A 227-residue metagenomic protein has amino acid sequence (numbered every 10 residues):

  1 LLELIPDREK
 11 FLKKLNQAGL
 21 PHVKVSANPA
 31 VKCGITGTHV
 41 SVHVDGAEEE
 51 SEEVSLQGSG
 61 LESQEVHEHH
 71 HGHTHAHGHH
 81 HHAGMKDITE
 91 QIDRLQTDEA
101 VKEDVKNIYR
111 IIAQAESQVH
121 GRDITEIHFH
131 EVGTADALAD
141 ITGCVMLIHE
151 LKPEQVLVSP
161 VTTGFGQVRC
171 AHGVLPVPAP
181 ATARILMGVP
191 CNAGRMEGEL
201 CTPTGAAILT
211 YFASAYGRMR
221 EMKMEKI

Functional and structural regions predicted by a protein language model:
L1-L2, F129-K152: Conserved phosphate/anionic-ligand binding catalytic regions in large, soluble enzymes, centered on
L2-E3, Y211: Short beta-strand-to-turn element immediately C-terminal to the catalytic PLP-Schiff-base lysine in fold type I
L4-V119, A179, M187-A206, M219-M222: Glycine-rich nucleotide/cofactor/substrate-binding loop typically near the N-terminus or early in the first domain
K24, E126-H128, Q155-L157: Residues at or immediately flanking beta-strands
V40, D136, L209: Divalent metal-coordination and catalytic microenvironments
S41-H43, G133, V161: Self-splicing inteins and homing endonuclease
I111-E131, A135: Alpha-helical transmembrane cores and adjacent cytosolic helix/loop segments of polytopic membrane transporters
P153-I227: Mobile "lid/hinge" segments at catalytic clefts and subdomain interfaces of large enzymes
